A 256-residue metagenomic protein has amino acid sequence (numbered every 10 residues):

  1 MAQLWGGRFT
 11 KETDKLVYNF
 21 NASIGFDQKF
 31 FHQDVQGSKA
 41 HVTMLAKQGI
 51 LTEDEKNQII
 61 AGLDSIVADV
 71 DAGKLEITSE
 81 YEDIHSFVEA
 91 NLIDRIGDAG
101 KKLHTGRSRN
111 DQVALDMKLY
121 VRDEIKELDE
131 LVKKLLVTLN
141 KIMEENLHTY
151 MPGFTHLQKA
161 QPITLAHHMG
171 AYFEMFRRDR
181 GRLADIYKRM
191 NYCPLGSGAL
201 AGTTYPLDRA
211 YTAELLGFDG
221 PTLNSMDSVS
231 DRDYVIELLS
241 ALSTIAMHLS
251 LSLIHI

Functional and structural regions predicted by a protein language model:
M1-G202, L207-E214: A helix-coil-helix interface module used to build multimeric assemblies and to scaffold catalytic/cofactor sites
D116-E130, V229-M247: Glycine-rich beta->alpha junctions and the first turn(s) of the following alpha-helix
T164, M226, S240: Conserved short-loop catalytic and cofactor-binding motifs
R209-R232: Active-site-adjacent "gating/activation" loops or surface patches in catalytic cores
H255-I256: Conserved small/polar residues in nucleotide/adenosyl-binding loops
